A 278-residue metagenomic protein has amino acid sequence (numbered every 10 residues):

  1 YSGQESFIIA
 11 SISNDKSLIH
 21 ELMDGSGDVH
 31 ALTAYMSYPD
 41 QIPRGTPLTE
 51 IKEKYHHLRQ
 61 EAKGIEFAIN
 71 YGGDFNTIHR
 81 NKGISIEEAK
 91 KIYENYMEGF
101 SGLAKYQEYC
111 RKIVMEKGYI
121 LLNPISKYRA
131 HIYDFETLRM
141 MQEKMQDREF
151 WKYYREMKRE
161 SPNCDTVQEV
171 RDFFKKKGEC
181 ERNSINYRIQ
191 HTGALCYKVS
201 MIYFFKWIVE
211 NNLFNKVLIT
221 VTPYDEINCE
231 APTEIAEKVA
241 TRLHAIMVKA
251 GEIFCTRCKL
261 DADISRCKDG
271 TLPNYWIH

Functional and structural regions predicted by a protein language model:
Y1-H278: Conserved catalytic core of nucleotide polymerization and phosphodiester-bond processing enzymes
